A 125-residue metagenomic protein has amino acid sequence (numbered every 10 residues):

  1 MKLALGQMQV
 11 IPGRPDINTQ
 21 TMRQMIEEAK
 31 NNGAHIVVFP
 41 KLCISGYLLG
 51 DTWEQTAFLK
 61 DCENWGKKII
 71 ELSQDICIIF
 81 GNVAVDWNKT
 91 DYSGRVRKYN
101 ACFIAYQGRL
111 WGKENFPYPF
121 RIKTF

Functional and structural regions predicted by a protein language model:
M1-R14, V38, F120-T124: Active-site-proximal beta-strand elements of phosphoester/diester hydrolases
K2, K30-G33, K98: Short loop/turn motifs at secondary-structure junctions
G6-G13, L48-T56: Short, basic, glycine/proline-bearing loop/turn elements
Q9, C43, V83-V85: Catalytic metal-binding/acid-base residues of hydrolase active sites
Q9-R23, K60: N-terminal phosphate-binding loop and adjacent alpha-helix
N18, A29-W53, I79: Active-site beta-strand/loop signature of hydrolases that rely on acidic residues for catalysis
R23-G33, G66-S73: A short, N-terminal amphipathic alpha-helix
A57-F125: Catalytic-core segment of enzymes that process non-peptidic bonds
